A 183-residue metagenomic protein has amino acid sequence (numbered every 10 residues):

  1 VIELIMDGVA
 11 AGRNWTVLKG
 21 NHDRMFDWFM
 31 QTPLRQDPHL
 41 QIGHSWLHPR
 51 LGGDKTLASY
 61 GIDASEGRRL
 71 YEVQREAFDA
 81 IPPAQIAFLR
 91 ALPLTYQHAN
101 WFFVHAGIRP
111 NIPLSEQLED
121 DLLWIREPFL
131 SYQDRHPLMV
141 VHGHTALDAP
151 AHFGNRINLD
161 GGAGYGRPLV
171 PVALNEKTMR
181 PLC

Functional and structural regions predicted by a protein language model:
V1-H48: Core catalytic region of metal-dependent phosphoesterases/phosphodiesterases, especially metallo-beta-lactamase-like
L40, P49-L51, K55-N158, G162-P168 (+1 more regions): Acidic, His/Gly-enriched loop-helix segments that form or flank divalent-metal centers in metallo-dependent hydrolases
